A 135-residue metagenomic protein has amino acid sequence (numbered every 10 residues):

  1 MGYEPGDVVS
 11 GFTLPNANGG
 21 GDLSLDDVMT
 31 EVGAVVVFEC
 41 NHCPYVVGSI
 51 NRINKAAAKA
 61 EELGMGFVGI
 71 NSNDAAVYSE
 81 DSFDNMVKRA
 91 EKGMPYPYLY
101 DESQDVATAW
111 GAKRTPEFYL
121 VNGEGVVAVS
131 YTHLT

Functional and structural regions predicted by a protein language model:
M1-D26: N-terminal "domain-start" segment that seeds a small globular fold
V9-S10, A34, T115-E117: Short loop/turn microsegments at loop-to-beta-strand junctions
V28-P44: Short active-site neighborhood of thiol/selenol oxidoreductases, capturing the structured segment around
C40-N51, F118: Short, thiol/selenol-centered motifs that function as redox-active sites or metal-ligating centers
G48-E91, V106: Structural microenvironment flanking redox-active thiols in thiol-disulfide oxidoreductases
V87-T115, Y119-V121: Short, internal strand/loop/helix patches that form the active-site neighborhood or redox-interaction surface
F118-S130: Short, glycine-anchored, charge-dense loop/turn motifs used at functional sites
T132-T135: Conserved small/polar residues in nucleotide/adenosyl-binding loops
